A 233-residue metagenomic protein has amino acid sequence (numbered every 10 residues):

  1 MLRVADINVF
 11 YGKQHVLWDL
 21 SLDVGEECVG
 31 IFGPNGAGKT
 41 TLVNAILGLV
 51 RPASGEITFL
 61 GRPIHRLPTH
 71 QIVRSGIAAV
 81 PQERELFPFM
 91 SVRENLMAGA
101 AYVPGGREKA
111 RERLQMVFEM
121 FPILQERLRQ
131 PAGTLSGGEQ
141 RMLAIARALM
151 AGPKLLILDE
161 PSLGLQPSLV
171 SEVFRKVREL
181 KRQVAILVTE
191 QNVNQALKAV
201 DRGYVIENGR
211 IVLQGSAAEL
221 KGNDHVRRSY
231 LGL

Functional and structural regions predicted by a protein language model:
L2, V16-L17: Conserved structural motif at the start of ABC-family nucleotide-binding domains
G12, L67, V92-E112, M120-P122 (+2 more regions): ABC-type ATPase nucleotide-binding domains, specifically the catalytic core motifs of the NBD
F32-P34: The feature captures the beta-strand-to-loop junction immediately N-terminal to the Walker
L47: Helix-to-loop junction immediately C-terminal to a conserved catalytic motif
G55-I64, S75, K109-L114: Conserved ABC transporter NBD signature motif
P131-L135, E139: Conserved ABC ATPase signature
A148-L149: ABC ATPase C-loop
V170-Q183: Helical segment within the ABC ATPase nucleotide-binding domain
